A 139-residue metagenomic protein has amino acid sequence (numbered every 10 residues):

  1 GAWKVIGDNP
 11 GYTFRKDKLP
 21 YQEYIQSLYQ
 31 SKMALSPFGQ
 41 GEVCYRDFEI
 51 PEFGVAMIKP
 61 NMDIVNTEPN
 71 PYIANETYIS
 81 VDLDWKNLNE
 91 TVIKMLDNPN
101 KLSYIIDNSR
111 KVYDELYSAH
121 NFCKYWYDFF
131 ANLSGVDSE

Functional and structural regions predicted by a protein language model:
G1-Y45, E52, I58-A74, H120-N121 (+1 more regions): Nucleotide-sugar donor-binding catalytic core of glycosyltransferases
D17, C44, L88, I106 (+1 more regions): Catalytic cores of extracellular degradative/oxidative enzymes
F38-G41, D82-W85, Y117: Short, flexible loop/turn elements at secondary-structure junctions
R46-E49, T91: A short acidic, amphipathic alpha-helical/loop segment
I50, Y78, S109: Hydrophobic, well-ordered secondary-structure elements that form the walls of internal hydrophobic environments
I79, D84-K101: C-terminal "capping" alpha-helix adjacent to the active site of nucleotide-linked donor transferases in cell-envelope
L96-D97, F130-S138: Short, hydrophobic alpha-helical segments
P99-A131: A charged, aromatic-enriched C-terminal amphipathic alpha-helix characteristic of glycosyltransferases across folds
